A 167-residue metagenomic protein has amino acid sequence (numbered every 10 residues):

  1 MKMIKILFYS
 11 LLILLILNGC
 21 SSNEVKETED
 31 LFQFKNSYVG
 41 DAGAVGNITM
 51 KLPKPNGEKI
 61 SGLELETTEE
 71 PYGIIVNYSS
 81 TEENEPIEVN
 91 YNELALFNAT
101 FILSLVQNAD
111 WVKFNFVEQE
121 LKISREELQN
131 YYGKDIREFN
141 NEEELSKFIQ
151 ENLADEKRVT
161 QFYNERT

Functional and structural regions predicted by a protein language model:
M1-I6, L11: Positively charged n-region of N-terminal signal peptides that target proteins for export
I13, T28-L31, N84, G133-I136 (+2 more regions): Intrinsically disordered, low-complexity regions
I16-G19: C-terminal motif of bacterial Sec signal peptides marking the signal peptidase cleavage site
S21-P71, T81-N84, K157, R166-T167: N-proximal, solvent-exposed amphipathic alpha-helical segments enriched in charged/polar residues
K54-E120, Q129: Mature extracytoplasmic domains of secretory-pathway proteins
I123: Active-site donor-binding segments of glycosyltransferases and PAPS-dependent sulfotransferases
E126-T167: C-terminal partner/receptor-binding element of secreted or periplasmic proteins
